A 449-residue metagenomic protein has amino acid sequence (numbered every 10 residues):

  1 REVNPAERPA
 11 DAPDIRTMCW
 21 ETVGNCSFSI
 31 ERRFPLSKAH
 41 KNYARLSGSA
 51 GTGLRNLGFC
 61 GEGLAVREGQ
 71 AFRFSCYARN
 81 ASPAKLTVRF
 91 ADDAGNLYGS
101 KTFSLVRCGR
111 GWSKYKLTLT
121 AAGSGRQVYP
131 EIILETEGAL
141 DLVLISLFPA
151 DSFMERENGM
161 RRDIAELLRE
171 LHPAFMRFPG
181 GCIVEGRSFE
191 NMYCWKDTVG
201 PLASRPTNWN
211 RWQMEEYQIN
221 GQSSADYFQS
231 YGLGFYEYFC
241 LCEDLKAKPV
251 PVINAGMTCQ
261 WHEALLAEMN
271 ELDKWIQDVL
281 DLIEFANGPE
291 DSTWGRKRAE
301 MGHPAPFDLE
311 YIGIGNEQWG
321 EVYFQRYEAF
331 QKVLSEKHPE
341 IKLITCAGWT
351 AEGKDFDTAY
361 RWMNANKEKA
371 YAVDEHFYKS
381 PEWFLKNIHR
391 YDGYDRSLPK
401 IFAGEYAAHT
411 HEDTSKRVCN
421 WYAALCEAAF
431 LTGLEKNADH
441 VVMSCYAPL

Functional and structural regions predicted by a protein language model:
R1-S230, K248, E263-D273, E321 (+2 more regions): Extracellular and organelle-lumenal recognition/adhesion modules and their flexible linkers in secreted
L119-E131, A150-P173, Q222-L245, N270-D308 (+6 more regions): An active-site-proximal structural segment forming one wall of the substrate-binding cleft that immediately precedes
I133-E135, D141, P149, P179-C182 (+3 more regions): Active-site groove signature of glycoside hydrolases
A174-P179, K248-I253, E310-I314, K342-T345 (+3 more regions): Structural recognition of the beta-strand scaffold that forms the well-ordered cores of secreted hydrolase catalytic
R177-R187, I253-T258, A347-T350, Y446-L449: Short, solvent-exposed turn/loop segments enriched in Gly/Ser/Thr/Pro and often Arg
E185-R187, Q260-H262, V322-Y323, G353-D355 (+2 more regions): Extracytoplasmic/secreted cell-surface and envelope-processing proteins
L241, K332-S335, P339-K342, R361-K367 (+1 more regions): Catalytic-core region of carbohydrate-active enzymes that cleave or remodel glycosidic bonds
Q318-W319, W349-T350, Y378, A407: Catalytic metal-binding/acid-base residues of hydrolase active sites
